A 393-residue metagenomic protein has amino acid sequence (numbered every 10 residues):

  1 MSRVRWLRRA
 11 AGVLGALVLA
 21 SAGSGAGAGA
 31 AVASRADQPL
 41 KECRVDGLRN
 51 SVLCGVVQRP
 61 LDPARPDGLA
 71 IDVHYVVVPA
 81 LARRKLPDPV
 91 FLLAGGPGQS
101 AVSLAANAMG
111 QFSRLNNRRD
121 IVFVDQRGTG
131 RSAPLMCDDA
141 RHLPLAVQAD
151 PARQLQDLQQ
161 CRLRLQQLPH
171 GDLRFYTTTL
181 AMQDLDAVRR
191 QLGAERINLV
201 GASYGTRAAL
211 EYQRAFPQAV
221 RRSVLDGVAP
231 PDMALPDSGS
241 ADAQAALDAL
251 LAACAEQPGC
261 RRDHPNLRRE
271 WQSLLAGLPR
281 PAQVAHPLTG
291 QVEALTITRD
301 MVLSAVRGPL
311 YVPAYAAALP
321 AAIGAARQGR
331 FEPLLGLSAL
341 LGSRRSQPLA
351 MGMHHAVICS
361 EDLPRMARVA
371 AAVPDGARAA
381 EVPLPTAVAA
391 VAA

Functional and structural regions predicted by a protein language model:
V4-A33, V57, L185: Secretory targeting and sorting signals
V32-M301, A356-I358, D362-A393: Gly/Pro-rich cap/lid or specificity-loop segments adjacent to the active site
D300-A393: Alpha/beta-hydrolase fold catalytic core
